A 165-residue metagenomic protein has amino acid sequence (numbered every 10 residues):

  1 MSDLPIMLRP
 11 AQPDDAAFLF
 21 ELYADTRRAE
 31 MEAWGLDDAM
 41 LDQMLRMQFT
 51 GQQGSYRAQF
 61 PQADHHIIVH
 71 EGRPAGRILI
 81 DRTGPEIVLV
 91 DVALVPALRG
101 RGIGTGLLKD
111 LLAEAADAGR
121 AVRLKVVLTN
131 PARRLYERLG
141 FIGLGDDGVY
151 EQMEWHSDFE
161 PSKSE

Functional and structural regions predicted by a protein language model:
P5-M7: Extreme N-terminal starter segment of soluble prokaryotic enzymes
R9-A11, K125: Surface-exposed loop and edge beta-strand positions of immunoglobulin-like domains
P13-D14, F20-V90, V95-P96, L108-E114 (+2 more regions): Acetyl-CoA-dependent GNAT
F18, G106, P131: Charged catalytic carboxylate motif
E86, A115-V127: Conserved GNAT acetyl-CoA-binding A-motif
R99, R123-R133, D146-H156: Conserved beta-strand-loop-alpha-helix junction that forms the acyl-donor binding cleft
G100-A113, R134-R138: Conserved acetyl-CoA-binding loop-helix of GNAT-fold acetyltransferases
